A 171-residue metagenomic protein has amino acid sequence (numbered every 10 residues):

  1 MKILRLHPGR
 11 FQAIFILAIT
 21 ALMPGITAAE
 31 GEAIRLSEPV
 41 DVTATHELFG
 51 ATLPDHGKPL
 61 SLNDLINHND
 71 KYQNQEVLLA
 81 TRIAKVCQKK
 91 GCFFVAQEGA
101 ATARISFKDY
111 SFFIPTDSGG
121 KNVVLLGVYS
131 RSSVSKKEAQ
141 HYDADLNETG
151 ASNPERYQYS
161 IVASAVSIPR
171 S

Functional and structural regions predicted by a protein language model:
K2-F15: Bacterial N-terminal signal peptides that target proteins for export
Q12-P24: Bacterial N-terminal signal peptides
I26-S171: OB-fold and OB-like single-stranded nucleic-acid-recognition modules and their adjacent interaction interfaces
